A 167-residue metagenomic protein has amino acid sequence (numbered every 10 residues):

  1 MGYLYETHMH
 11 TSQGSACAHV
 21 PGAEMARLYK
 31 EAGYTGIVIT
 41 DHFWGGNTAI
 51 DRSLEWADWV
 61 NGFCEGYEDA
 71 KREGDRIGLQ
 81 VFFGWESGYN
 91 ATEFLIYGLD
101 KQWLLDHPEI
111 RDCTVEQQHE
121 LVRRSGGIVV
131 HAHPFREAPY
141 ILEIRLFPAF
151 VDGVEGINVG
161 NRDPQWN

Functional and structural regions predicted by a protein language model:
M1-E116, A149, G156-N167: A metal-dependent hydrolase metal-coordination microenvironment
G2-L4, L121-H131: Short beta-strand/loop segments at the ligand-binding rim of alpha/beta enzyme cores
P134: Extracellular glycoside hydrolase catalytic/binding regions
E137-I141: Alpha-helical scaffolding within the catalytic cores of extracellular/periplasmic polymer-degrading hydrolases
